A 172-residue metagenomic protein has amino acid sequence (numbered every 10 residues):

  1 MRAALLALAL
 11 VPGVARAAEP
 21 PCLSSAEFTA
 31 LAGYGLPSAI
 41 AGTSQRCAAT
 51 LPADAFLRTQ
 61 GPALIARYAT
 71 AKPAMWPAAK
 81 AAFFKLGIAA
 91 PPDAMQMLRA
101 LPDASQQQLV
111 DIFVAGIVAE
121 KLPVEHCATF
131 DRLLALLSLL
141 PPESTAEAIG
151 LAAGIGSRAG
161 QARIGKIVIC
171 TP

Functional and structural regions predicted by a protein language model:
M1-A7: Sec-dependent signal peptide recognition, specifically the positively charged N-region followed immediately by
P12-V14: N-terminal signal peptide c-region/cleavage motif recognized by signal peptidases
A18-L57: Immediate post-signal-peptide N-terminus of mature secreted/exported proteins
P21-L23, R46-A48, V124-F130, I169-T171: Sequence contexts marking disulfide-bonded cysteines in secreted/extracellular proteins
G35, A39-G42, T59, A63 (+2 more regions): Extracytoplasmic/secreted proteins, especially bacterial periplasmic and envelope-associated proteins
Q45-K121: Structured domain cores in non-transmembrane regions
I117-D131, L137-L140: Exposed beta-sheet edge/beta-hairpin loop segments within beta-rich domains
L133-P172: Glycine-rich, aromatic-bearing surface loops/beta-hairpins
